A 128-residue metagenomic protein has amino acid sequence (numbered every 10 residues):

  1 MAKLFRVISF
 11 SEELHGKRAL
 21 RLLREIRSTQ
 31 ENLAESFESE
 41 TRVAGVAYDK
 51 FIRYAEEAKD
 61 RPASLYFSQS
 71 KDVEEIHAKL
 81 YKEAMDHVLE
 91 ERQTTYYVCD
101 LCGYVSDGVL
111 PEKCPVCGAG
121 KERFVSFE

Functional and structural regions predicted by a protein language model:
M1-E128: Non-heme di-metal
